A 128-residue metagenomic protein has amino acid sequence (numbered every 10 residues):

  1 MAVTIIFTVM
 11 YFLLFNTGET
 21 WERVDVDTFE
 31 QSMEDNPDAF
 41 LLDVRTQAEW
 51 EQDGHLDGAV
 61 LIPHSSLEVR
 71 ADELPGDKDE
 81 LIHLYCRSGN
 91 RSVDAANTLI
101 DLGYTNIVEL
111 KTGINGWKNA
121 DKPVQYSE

Functional and structural regions predicted by a protein language model:
M1-S32, D38-F40, Q47-L81, R87-E128: Rhodanese-like catalytic fold shared by cysteine-dependent sulfurtransferases and DSP/PTP-type phosphatases
